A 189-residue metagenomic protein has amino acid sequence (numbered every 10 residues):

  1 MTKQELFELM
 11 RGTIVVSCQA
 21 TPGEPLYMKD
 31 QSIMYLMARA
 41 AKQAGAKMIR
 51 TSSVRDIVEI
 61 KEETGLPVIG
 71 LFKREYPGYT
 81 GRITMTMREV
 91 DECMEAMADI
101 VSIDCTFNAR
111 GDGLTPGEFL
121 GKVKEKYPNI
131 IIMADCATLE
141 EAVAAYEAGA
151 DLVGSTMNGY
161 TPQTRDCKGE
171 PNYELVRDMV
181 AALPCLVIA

Functional and structural regions predicted by a protein language model:
M1-M28, K61: N-terminal amphipathic alpha-helix/helix-capping segment at the start of soluble metabolic enzymes
T2-K3, L26-K29, R50-I69, T80-M87 (+3 more regions): Active-site-adjacent beta->alpha loops and helix N-cap segments on the catalytic face of soluble alpha/beta enzymes
R11-V16, T64-G78, K124-A137, V180-A189: Short beta-strand/loop segments at the ligand-binding rim of alpha/beta enzyme cores
V15, M48-R50, V101-D104, M133 (+1 more regions): Conserved beta-strand positions in the central sheet of alpha/beta enzyme cores
Q19-P22, Q43, F72-P77, A96-R110 (+1 more regions): Glycine-rich phosphate-binding active-site loops on the catalytic face of alpha/beta enzymes
A41, I60, C93, A145 (+2 more regions): Conserved, mostly hydrophobic/aromatic
G45, T64-V68, A96-I100, K126-N129 (+3 more regions): Glycine-enriched alpha-helix->loop->beta-strand junction motifs that scaffold or abut catalytic
G78-A96, A137-D151, C185-A189: Catalytic cores of alpha/beta
